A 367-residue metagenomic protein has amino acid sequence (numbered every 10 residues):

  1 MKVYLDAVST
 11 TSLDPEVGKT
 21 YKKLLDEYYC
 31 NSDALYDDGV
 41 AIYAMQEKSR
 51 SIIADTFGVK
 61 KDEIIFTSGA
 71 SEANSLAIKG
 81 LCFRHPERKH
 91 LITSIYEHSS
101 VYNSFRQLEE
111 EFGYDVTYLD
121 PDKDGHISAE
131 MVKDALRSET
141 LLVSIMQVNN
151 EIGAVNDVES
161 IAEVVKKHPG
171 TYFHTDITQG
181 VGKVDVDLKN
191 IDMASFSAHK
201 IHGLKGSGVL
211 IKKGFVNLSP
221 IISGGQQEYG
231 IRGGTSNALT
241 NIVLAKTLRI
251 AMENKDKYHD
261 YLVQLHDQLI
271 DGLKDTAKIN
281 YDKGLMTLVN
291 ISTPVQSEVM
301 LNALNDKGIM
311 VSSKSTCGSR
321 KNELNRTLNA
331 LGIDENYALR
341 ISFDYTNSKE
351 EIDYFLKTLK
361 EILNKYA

Functional and structural regions predicted by a protein language model:
M1-A367: Pyridoxal 5′-phosphate
